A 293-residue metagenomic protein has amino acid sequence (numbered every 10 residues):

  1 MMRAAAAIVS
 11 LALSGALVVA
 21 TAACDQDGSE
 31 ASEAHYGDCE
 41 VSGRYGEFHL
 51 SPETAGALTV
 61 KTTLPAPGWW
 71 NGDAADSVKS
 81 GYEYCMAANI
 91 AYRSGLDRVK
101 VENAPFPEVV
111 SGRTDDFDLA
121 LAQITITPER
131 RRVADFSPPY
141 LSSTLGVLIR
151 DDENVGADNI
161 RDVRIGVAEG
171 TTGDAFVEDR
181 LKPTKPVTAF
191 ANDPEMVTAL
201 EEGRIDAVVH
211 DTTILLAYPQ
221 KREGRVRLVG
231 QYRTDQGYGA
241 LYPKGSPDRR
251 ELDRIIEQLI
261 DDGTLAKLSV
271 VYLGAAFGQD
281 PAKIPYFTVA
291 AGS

Functional and structural regions predicted by a protein language model:
V19-A23: C-terminal motif of bacterial Sec signal peptides marking the signal peptidase cleavage site
D25, E33-S42, Y84-R93, E153 (+3 more regions): Extended ligand-binding regions for polar small-molecule ligands
Q26, A31-A122: Extracytoplasmic small-molecule ligand-binding "clamshell" domains of the periplasmic binding protein/Venus flytrap
D27-G43, A175-A191, L228, L259-S293: Ligand-binding clefts/hinges and TM-proximal coupling segments of bilobed small-molecule sensing domains
L64, L141-I149, T212, L216-E257 (+1 more regions): Periplasmic-binding protein-like
V99-N159: Acidic, polar ligand-binding/catalytic clefts
V99-S111, D152, T188-T198, E202 (+1 more regions): Short helix-initiation/N-cap motifs at beta->coil->alpha
E108, I124-R131, E178, D206-T234: A ligand-binding cleft/hinge motif common to bilobed small-molecule-binding domains
